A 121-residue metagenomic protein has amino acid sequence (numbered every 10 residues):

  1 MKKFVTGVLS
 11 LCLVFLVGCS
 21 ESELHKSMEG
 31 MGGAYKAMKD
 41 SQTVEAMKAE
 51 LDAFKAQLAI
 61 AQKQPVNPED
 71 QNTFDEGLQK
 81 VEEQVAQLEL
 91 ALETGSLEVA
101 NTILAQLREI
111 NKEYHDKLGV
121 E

Functional and structural regions predicted by a protein language model:
M1-V8: Bacterial N-terminal signal peptides that target proteins for export
F15-G18: C-terminal motif of bacterial Sec signal peptides marking the signal peptidase cleavage site
S20-H25: Bacterial lipoprotein signal-peptidase II cleavage site
S27-Q57, E89-L90: Post-signal peptide N-terminal segment of mature Sec-exported envelope proteins
Q57-D75: Short, solvent-exposed, charged loop/turn and helix-capping segments that join or cap alpha-helices on peripheral
E69-N101: Mid-chain, structured segments of secreted extracytoplasmic proteins
L92-E121: C-terminal amphipathic alpha-helix
